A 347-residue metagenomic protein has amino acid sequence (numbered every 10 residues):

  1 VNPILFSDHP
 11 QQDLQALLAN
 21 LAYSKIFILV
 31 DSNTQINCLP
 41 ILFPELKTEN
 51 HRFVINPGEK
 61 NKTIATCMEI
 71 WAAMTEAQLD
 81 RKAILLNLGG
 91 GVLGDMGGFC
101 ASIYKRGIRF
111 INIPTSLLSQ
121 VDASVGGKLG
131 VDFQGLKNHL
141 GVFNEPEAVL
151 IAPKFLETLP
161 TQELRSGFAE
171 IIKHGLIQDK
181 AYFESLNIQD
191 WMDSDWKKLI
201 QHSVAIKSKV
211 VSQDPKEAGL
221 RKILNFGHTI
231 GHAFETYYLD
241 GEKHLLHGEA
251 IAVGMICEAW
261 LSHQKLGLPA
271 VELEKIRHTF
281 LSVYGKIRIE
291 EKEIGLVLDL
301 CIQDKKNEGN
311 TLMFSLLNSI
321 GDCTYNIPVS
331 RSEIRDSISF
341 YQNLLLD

Functional and structural regions predicted by a protein language model:
V1-I84: ATP/NTP phosphate-donor binding region
W71-L88, G97-N112: Non-catalytic interfacial helical region
E76, E145-A148, K154-T161, A169-A181 (+9 more regions): Generic secondary-structure signature for well-ordered alpha-helical cores
V92-F99, Q120, H232-A233: Short glycine/serine/threonine-rich phosphate/pyrophosphate-binding segments that cradle anionic phosphate groups
F99-W191: A glycine/threonine-rich phosphate-anchoring loop and its flanking beta-alpha core in nucleotide/phosphate-binding
A169-I171, A270-D347: C-terminal charged capping/lid subdomain of soluble metabolic enzymes
S185-G295: Active-site segments that bind and position negatively charged phosphate/pyrophosphate groups
